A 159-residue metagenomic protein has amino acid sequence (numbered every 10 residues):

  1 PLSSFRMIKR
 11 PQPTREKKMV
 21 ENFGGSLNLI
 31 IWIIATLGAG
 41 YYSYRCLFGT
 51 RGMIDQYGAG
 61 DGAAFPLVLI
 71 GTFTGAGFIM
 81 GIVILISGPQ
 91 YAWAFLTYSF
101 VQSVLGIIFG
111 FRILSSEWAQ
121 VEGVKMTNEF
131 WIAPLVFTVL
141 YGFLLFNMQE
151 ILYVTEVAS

Functional and structural regions predicted by a protein language model:
P1-K18: Short, Lys/Arg-enriched N-terminal segments with co-localized hydrophobic residues within the first ~10-30 amino acids
V20, A35-F65: Hydrophobic transmembrane helix segments
G24-L37, A94-S99: Alpha-helical transmembrane segments
L37, A64-I86, V101-I108: Core segments of alpha-helical transmembrane spans in multipass integral membrane proteins
T74, L96-L114, P134-L140: Hydrophobic alpha-helical membrane segments
F109-E129: Membrane-helix boundary connector in multi-pass membrane proteins
E129-N147: Final/C-terminal transmembrane alpha-helix of multipass membrane proteins
L144-S159: Juxtamembrane boundary at the C-terminal end of a transmembrane helix
